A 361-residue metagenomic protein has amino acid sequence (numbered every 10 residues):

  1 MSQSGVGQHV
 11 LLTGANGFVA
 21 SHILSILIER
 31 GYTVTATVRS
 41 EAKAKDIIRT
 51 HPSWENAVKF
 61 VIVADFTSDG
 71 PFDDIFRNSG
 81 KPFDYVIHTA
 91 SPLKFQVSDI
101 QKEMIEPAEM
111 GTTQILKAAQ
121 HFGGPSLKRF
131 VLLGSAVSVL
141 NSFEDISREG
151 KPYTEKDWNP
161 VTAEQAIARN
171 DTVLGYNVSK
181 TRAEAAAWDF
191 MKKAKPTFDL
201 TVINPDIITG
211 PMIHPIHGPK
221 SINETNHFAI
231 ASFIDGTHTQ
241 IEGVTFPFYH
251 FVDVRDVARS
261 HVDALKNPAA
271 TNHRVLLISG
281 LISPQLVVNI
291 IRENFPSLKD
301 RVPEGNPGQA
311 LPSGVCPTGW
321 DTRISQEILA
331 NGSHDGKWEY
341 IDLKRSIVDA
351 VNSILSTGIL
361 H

Functional and structural regions predicted by a protein language model:
Q3-T37: N-terminal Rossmann NAD(P)H-binding glycine-rich loop of SDR-like oxidoreductase domains
E41-I48, P52-M110: NAD(P)H-binding glycine-rich loop region in Rossmannoid oxidoreductase-like domains and their noncatalytic homologs
F83-V86, D99-L132, E184, H261: NAD(P)-cofactor binding segment of oxidoreductase domains
V161-L200: Active-site Tyr-X1-5-Lys
P196-T197, P211-H227, D263-V275: Glycine/proline-rich active-site loop of Rossmann-fold NAD(P)-dependent oxidoreductases
T225-A229, Q240-D263: Substrate-positioning beta->alpha
F248, A258-Q309, D349-H361: Mid/C-terminal beta-alpha module of Rossmann-like enzyme folds, strongest in SDR-family dehydrogenases/epimerases
S297-H361: C-terminal amphipathic/interface module of NAD(P)-dependent oxidoreductases and related NAD-binding regulators
